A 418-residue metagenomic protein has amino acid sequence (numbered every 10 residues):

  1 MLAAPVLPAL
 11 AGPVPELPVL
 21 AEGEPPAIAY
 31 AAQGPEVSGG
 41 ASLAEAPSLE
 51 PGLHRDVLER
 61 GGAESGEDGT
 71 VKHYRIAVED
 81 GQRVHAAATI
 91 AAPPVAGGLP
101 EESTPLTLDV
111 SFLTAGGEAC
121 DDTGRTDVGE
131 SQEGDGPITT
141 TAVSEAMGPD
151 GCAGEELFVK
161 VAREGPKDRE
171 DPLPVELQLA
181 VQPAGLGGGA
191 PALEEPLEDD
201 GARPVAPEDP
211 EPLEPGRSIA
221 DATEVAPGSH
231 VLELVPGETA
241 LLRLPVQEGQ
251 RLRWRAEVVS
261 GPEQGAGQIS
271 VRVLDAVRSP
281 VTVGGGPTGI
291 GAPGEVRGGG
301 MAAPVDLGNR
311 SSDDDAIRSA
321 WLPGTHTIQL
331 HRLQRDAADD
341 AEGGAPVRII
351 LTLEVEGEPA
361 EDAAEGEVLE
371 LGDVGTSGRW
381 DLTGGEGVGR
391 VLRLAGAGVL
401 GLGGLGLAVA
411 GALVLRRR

Functional and structural regions predicted by a protein language model:
G12-R75, V95-A96, C120-D135, R169-A240 (+2 more regions): Non-catalytic extracellular/lumenal accessory regions of secreted precursors
G52, A153-L157, W321-H326: A glycine-anchored, Pro-Gly-centered beta-turn/N-cap motif
S65-D68, K72-V84, M147-A153, L234-P236 (+2 more regions): Extracellular and analogous surface-interaction loops
H73-P100, L157-R163, L242-P262, T327-R332 (+1 more regions): Hydrophobic beta-strand segments within beta-rich accessory/binding domains
A86, S111-T114, G136-D200: Hydrophobic, ordered structural segments
G97-G117, E164, E263-S279: Short, surface-exposed beta-strand/strand-loop-strand elements in extracellular ectodomains
S218-A222, V231-E233, E238-R390: Membrane-proximal extracellular "stem/stalk" segments of glycoproteins immediately N-terminal to a transmembrane helix
L394-R418: C-terminal membrane-anchoring or membrane-association module
